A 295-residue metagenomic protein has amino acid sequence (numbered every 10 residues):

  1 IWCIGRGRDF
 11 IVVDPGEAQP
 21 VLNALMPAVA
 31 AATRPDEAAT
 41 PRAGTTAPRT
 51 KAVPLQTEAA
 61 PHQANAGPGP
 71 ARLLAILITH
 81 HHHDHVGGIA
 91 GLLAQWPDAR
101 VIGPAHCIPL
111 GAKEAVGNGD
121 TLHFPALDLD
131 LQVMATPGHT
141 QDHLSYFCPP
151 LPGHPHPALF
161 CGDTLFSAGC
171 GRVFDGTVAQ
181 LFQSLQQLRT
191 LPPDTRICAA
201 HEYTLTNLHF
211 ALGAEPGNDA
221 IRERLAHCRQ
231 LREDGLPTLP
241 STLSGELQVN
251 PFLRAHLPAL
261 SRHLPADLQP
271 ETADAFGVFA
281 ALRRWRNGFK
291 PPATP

Functional and structural regions predicted by a protein language model:
I1-V29, Y146-C161: Conserved beta-strand hairpin/beta-sheet module of binuclear metal-dependent hydrolase folds, prominently
D14, H80, L92, T136-H139 (+4 more regions): Divalent metal-coordination and catalytic microenvironments
E17, H83, F166: Short, glycine/acidic-enriched loop or turn micro-motifs at the edges of active sites
Q19, R72, A90-L144, C148-P157 (+3 more regions): Metallo-beta-lactamase
P20-P35, Q63-G103: Active-site metal-binding motif and surrounding structural segment of the metallo-beta-lactamase
P27-A71, P152-G153: Intrinsically disordered, low-complexity terminal tails and inter-domain linkers enriched for S/T/G/P/D/E
I76-V86, M134-Q141, C198-T204: Histidine-centered catalytic micro-motifs
Q186-R196, L205-P295: Accessory terminal helices/loops
